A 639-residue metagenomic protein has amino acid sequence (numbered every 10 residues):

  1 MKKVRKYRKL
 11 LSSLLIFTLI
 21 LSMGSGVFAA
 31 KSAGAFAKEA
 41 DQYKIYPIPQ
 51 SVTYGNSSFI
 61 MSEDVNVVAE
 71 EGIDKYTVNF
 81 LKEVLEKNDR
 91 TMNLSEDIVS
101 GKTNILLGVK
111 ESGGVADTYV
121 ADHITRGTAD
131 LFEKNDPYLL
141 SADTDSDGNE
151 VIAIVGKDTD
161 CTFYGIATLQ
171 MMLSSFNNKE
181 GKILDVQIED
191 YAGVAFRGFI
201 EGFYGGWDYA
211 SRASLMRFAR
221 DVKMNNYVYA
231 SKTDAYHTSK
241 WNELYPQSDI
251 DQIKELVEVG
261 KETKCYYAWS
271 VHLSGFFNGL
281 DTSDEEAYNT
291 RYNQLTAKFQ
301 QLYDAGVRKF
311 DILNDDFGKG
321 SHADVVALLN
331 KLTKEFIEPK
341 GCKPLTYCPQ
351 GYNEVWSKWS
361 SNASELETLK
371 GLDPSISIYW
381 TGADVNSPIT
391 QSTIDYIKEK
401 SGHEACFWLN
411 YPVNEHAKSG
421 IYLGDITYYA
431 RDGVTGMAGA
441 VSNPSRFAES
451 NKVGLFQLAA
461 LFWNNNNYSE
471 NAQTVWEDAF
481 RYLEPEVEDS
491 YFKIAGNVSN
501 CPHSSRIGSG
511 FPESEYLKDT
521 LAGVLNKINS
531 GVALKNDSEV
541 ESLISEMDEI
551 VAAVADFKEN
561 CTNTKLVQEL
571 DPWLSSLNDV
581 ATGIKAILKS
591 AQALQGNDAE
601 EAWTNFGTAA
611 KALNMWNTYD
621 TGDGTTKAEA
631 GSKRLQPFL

Functional and structural regions predicted by a protein language model:
K3-L14: Bacterial N-terminal signal peptides that target proteins for export
S13-S22: Bacterial N-terminal signal peptides
A29-N149, K179-I188: Acidic, contiguous N-terminal accessory segments
S51-V52, G181-V186, S214, I250-E255 (+4 more regions): Alpha-helical scaffolding within the catalytic cores of extracellular/periplasmic polymer-degrading hydrolases
V67, D158, F199, A219 (+3 more regions): Conserved, mostly hydrophobic/aromatic
L131-Q300, D304-R308, I337: Feature activates predominantly on carbohydrate-active enzymes
S174-N177, G202, E243, D304 (+1 more regions): Catalytic-core regions of glycoside hydrolase
S469-L639: C-terminal functional modules
